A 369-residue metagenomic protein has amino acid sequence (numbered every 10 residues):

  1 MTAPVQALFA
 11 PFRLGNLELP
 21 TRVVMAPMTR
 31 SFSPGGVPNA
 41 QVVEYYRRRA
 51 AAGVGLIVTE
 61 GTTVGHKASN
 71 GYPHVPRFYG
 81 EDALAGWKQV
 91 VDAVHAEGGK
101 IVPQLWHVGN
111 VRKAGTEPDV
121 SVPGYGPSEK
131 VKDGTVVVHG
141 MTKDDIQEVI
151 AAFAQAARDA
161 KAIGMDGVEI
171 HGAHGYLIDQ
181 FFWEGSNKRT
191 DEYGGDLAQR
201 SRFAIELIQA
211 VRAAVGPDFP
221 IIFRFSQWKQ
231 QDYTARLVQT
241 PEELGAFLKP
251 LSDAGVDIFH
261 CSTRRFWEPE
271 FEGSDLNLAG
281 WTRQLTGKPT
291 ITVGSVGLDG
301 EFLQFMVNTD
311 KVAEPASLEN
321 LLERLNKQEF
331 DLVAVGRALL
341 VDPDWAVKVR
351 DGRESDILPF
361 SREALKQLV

Functional and structural regions predicted by a protein language model:
M1-V369: Flavin-dependent oxidoreductase catalytic cores
